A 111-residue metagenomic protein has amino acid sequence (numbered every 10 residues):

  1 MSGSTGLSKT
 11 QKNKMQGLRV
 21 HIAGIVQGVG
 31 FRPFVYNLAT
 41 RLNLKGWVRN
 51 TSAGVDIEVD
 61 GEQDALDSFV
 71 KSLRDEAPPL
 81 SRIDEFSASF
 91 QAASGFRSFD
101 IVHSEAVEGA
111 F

Functional and structural regions predicted by a protein language model:
M1-F111: Intrinsically disordered, low-complexity, mixed-charge
